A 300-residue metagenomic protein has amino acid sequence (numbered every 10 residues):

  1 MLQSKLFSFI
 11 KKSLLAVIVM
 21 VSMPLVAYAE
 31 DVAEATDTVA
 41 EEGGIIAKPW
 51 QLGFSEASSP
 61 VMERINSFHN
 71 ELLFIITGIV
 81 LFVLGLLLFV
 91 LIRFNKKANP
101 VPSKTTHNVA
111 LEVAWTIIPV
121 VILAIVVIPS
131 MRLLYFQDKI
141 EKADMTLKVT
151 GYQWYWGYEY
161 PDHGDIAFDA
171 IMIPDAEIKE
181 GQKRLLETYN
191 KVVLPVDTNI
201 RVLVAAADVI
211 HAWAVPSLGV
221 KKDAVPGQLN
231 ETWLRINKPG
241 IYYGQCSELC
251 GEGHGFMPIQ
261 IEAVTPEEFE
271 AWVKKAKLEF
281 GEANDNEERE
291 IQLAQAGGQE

Functional and structural regions predicted by a protein language model:
M1-D31: N-terminal secretory/membrane targeting signals
K5-L6, L87, L123-V126: A general, composition-driven signal for non-globular sequence regions
V21-A27, L88, V127-S130: Hydrophobic membrane-targeting signal helices
D31-E71, I92-E300: Non-transmembrane, membrane-proximal soluble domains of secreted or membrane proteins
I76: Active-site-proximal cofactor/substrate-binding loop regions of enzyme domains
V80-R93: Alpha-helical transmembrane segments
